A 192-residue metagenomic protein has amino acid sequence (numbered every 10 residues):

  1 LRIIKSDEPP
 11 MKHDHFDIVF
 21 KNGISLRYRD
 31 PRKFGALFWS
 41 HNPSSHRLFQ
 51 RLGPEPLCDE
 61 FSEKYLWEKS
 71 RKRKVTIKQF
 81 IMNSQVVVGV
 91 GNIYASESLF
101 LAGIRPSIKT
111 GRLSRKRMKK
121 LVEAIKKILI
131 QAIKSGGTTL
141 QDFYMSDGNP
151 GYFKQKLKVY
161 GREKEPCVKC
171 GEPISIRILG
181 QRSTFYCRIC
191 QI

Functional and structural regions predicted by a protein language model:
L1-I192: Structured catalytic/nucleic-acid-binding cores of DNA maintenance enzymes
